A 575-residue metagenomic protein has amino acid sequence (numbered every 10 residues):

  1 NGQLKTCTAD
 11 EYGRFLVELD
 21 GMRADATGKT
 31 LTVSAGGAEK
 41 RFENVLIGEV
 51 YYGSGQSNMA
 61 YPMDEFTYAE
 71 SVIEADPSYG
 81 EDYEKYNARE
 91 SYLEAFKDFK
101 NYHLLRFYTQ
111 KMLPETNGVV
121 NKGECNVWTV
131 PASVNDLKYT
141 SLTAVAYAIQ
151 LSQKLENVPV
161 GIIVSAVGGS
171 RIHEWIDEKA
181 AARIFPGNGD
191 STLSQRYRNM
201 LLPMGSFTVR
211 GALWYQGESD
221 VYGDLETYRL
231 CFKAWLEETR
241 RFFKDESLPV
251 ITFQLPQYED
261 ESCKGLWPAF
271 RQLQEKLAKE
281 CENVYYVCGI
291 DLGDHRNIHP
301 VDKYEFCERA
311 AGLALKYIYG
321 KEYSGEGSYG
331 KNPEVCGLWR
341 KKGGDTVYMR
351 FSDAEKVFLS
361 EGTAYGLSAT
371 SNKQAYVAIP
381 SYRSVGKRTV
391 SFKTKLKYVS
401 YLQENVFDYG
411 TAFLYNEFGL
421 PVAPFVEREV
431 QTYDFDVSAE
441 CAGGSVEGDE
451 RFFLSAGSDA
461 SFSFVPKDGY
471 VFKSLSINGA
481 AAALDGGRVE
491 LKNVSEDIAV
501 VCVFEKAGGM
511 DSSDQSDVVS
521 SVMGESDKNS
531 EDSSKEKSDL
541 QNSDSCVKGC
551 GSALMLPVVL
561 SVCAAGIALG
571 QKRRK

Functional and structural regions predicted by a protein language model:
N1, G366-N372, V437-A439, S445-G448 (+1 more regions): Change to "...patches in solvent-exposed regions of secreted, membrane-anchored, or virion-exposed structural
N1-Q431: Cell-envelope and extracellular/periplasmic
K342-T346, Y433-D434, S455-S461: Short coil/turn motif common to extracellular beta-sandwich-like domains
T432-S455, E505-A507: Conserved N-terminal submotifs of small, disulfide-stabilized extracellular modules
Y433-S438, G486-G509: Conserved "repeat-terminator" motif of extracellular CCP/Sushi domains
D459-G487: Surface-exposed interfaces of beta-sheet-rich extracellular modules
E505-K548: C-terminal low-complexity, Ser/Thr- and acidic/Pro-rich disordered "stalk" regions positioned immediately N-terminal
S552-R573: A cross-kingdom C-terminal cell-surface attachment/processing module
